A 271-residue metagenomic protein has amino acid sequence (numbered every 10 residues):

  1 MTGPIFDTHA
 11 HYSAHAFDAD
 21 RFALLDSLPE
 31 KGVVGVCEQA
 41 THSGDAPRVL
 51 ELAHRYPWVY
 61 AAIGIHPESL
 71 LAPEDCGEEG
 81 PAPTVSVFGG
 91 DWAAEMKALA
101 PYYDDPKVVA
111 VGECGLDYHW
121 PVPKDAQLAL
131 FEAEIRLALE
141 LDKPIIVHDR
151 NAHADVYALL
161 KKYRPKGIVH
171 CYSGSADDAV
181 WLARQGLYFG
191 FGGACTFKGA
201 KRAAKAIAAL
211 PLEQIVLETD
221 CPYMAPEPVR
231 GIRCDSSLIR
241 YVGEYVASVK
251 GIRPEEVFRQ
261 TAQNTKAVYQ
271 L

Functional and structural regions predicted by a protein language model:
M1-L271: Mid-domain alpha/beta scaffold segments of enzyme catalytic cores
